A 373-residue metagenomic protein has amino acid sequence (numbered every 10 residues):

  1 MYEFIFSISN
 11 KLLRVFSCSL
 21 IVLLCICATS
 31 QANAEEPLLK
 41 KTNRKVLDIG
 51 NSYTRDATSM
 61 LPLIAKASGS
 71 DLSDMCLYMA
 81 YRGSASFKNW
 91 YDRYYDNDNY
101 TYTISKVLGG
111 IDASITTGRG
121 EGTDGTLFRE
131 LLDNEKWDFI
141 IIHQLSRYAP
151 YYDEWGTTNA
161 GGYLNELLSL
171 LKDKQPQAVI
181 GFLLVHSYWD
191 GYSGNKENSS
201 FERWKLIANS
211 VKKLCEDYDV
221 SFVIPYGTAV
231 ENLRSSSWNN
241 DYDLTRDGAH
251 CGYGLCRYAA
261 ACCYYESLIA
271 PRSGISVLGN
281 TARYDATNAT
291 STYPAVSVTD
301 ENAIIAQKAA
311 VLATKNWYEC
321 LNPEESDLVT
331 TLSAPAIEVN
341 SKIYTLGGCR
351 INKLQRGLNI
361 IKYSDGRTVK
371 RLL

Functional and structural regions predicted by a protein language model:
Y2-S19: Bacterial N-terminal signal peptides that target proteins for export
S17-C27: Bacterial N-terminal signal peptides
A28-A34: Boundary at the C-terminal end of the N-terminal hydrophobic targeting segment
K41, G248-C251, L255-R257, A261-E325: Conserved catalytic region of serine esterases and O-acyltransferases that act on ester linkages in lipids
D56-T158: Conserved SGNH/GDSL esterase-like catalytic core that processes O-acyl groups on lipids and polysaccharides
G125-G254: Alpha-helical cap/lid subdomain in secreted, periplasmic, or secretory-pathway luminal O-acyl-processing enzymes
N322-G347: Residue-level detector of functionally pivotal "anchor" positions at catalytic/ligand-binding pockets or at interdomain
L358-L373: C-terminal tail/sorting-segment detector
